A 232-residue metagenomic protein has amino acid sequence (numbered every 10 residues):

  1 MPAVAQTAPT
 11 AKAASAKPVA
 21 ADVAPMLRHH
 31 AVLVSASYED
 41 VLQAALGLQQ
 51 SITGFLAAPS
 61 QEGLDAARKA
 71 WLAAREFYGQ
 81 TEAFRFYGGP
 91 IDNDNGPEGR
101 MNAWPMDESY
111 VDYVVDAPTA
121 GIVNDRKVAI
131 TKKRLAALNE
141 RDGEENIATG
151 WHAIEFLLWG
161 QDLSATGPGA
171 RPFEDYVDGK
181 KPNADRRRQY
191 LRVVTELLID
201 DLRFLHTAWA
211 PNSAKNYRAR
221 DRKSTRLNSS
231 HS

Functional and structural regions predicted by a protein language model:
A11-S232: Mature extracytoplasmic or organellar-lumen-exposed domains after removal of signal/transit peptides
